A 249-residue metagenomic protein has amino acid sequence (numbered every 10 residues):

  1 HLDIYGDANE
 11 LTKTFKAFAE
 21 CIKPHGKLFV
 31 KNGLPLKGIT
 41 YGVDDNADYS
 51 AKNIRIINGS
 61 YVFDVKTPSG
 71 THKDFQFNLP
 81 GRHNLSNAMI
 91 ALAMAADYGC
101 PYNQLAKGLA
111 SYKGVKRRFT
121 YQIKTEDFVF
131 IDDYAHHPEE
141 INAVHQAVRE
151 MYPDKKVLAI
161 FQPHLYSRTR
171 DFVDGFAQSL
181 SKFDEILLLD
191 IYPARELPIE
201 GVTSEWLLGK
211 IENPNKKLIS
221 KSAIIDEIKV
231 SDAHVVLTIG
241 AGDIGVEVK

Functional and structural regions predicted by a protein language model:
H1-K37, I141-N142: Flexible active-site lid/hinge loop adjacent to a nucleotide/diphosphate and Mg2+-phosphate binding pocket
K16, L34-K37, A47, G59 (+3 more regions): ATP-dependent carboxylate-amine ligase
V43: Gly/Pro- and small hydrophobic-enriched strand-loop and loop-to-helix capping segments that sit at the rims
I57-F63: Ser/Thr- and Asn-enriched, surface-exposed coil loops between beta-strands
D64, H83-N84: C-terminal accessory "lid"/substrate-recognition subdomains
